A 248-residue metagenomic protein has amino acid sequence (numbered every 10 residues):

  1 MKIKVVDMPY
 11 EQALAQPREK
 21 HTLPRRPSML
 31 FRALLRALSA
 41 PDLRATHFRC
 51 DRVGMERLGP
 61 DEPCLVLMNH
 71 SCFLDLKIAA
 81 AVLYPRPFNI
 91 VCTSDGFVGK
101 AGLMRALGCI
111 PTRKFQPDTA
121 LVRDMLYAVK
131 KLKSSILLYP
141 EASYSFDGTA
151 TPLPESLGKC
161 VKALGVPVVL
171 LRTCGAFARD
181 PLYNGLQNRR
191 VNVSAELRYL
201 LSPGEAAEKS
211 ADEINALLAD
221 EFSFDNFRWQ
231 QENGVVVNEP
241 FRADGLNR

Functional and structural regions predicted by a protein language model:
M1-V6, Y10, C92, R248: Long C-terminal subdomains/extensions of small-metabolite kinases
V5-R52, G99-L107: A transmembrane-helix-recognition feature enriched in membrane-embedded lipid enzymes and envelope glyco-/phospholipid
P27-S28, R44-I214: Soluble catalytic domains of membrane acyltransferases
A33, A37, P41, L200 (+2 more regions): Residues that form generic nucleotide/phosphate-binding pockets
P41, A45, R49, E221-E232: Short secondary-structure junctions and interdomain/linker hinges
L157, S210-Q230: Short amphipathic C-terminal alpha-helix that caps PH/PH-like domains
N233-V237: Eukaryote-biased recognition of long, low-complexity, charge-rich segments
F241-R248: Cys/His-rich short segments
